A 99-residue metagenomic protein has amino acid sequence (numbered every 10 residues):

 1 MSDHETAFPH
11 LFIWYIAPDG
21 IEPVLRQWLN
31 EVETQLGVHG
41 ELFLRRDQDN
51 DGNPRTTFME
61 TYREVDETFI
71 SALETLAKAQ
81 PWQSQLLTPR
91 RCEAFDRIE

Functional and structural regions predicted by a protein language model:
M1-T75, E93-E99: Short S/T/G/P-rich N-terminal loop/turn motif that feeds into the first structured element of a domain
T75-A94: C-terminal structural segments of small proteins and small subunits
